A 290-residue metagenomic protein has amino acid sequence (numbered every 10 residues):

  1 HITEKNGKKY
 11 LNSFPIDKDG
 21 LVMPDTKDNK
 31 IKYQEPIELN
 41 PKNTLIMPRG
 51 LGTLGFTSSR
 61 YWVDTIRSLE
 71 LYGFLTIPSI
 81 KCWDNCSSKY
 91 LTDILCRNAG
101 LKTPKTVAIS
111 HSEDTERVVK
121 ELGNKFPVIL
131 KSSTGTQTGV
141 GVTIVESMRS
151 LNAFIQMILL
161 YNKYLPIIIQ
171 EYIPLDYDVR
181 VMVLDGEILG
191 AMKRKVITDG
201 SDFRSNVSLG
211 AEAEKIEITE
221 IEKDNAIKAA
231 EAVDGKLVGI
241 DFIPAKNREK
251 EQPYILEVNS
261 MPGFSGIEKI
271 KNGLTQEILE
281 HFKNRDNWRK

Functional and structural regions predicted by a protein language model:
H1, R180, D241-I243: Short, surface-exposed charged micro-motifs
E4-K105: Conserved N-proximal alpha/beta basic substrate-recognition cap immediately N-terminal to, or forming the N-lobe
L51-T53, S133-G135, M261: Short glycine-rich anion-binding loops that position phosphate/pyrophosphate groups of nucleotides and phosphorylated
K81-I167, E220: Active-site nucleotide/adenylate-binding loops and adjacent lid/helix of ATP-dependent enzymes
V128, G190, V238, Y254-E257: Protein kinase-like catalytic core scaffold
V140-A229: Phosphate-binding site of ATP-dependent enzymes
E171, S201-Q252, Q276-E277, F282-R289: A long amphipathic alpha-helix within ATP-dependent nucleotide-binding catalytic cores
N259-K269: Glycine-rich phosphate/pyrophosphate-binding beta-alpha loops
